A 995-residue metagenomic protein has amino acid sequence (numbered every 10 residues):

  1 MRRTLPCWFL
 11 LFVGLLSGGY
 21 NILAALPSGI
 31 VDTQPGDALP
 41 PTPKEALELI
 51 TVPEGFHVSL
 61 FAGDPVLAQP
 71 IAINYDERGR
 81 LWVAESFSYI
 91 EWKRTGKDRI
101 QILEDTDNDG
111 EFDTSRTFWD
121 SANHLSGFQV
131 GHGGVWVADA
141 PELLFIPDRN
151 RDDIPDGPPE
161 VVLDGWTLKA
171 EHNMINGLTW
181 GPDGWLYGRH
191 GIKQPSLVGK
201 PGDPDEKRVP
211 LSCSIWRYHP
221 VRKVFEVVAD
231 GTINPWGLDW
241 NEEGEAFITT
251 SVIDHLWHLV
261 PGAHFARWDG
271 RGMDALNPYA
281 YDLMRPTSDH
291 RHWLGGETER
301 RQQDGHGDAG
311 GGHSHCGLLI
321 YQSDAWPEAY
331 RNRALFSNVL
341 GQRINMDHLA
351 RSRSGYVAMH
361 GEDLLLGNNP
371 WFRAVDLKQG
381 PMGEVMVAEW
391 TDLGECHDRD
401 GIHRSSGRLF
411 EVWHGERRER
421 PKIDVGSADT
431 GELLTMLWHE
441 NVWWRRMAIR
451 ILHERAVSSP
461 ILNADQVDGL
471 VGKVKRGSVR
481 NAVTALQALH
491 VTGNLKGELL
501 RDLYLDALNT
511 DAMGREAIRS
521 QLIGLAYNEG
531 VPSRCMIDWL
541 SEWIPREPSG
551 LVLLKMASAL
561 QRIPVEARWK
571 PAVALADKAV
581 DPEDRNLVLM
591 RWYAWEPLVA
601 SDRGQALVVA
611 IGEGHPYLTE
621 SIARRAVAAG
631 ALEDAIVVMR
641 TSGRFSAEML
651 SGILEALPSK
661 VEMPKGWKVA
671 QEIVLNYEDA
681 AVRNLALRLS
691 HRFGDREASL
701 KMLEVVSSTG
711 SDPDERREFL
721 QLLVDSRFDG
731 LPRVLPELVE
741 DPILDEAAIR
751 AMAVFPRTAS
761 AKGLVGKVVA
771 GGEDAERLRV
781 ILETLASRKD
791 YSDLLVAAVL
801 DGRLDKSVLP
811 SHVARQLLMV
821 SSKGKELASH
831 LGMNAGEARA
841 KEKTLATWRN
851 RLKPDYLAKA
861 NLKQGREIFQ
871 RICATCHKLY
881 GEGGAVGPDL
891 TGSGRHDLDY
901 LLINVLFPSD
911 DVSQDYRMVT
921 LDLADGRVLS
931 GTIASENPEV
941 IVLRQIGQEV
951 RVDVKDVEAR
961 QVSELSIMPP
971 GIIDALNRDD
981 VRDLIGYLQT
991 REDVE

Functional and structural regions predicted by a protein language model:
M1-T4: Positively charged n-region of N-terminal signal peptides that target proteins for export
C7-N21: Bacterial N-terminal signal peptides
L26-T435, V442-R445, I449, H453-D468 (+3 more regions): Beta-propeller blade termini and top-face loops
D109, L785-R803, L817-S829, M833-K843 (+4 more regions): Extracytoplasmic electron-transfer domains, predominantly the class I c-type cytochrome c fold
V385-A388, L409-V412, G865-Y880, L890 (+1 more regions): The canonical Cys-X-X-Cys-His
A388, S405-G407, V412-I868, S893 (+1 more regions): Long, ordered, helix-rich scaffold segments
G884-A885: Short Cys/His-rich "knuckle" micro-motifs
